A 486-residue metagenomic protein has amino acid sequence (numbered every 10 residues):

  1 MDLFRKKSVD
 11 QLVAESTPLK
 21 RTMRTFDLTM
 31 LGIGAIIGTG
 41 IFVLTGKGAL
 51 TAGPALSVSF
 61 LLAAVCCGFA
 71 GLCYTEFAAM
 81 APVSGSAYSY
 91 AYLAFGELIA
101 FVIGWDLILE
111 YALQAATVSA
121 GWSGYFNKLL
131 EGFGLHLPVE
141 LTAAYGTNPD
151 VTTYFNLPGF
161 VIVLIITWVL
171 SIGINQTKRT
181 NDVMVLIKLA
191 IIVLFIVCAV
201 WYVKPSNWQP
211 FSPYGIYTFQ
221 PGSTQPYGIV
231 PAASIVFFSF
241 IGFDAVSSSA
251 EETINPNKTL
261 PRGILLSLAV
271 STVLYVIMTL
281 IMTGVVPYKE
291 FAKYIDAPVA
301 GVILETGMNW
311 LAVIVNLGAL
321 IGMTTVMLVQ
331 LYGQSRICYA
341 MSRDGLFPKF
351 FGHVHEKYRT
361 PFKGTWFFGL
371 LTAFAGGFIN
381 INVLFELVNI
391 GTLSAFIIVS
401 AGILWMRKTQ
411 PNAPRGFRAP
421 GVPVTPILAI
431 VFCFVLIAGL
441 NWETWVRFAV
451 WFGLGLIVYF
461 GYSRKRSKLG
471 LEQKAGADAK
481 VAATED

Functional and structural regions predicted by a protein language model:
M1-T45, L50-P54, L61, G68-L72 (+5 more regions): Membrane-interface "cap" regions at the ends of multi-pass membrane proteins
A14-L19, L56-S57, G134-G159, V183-N316 (+1 more regions): Helix-loop-helix junctions that connect adjacent transmembrane segments in multi-pass membrane transporters
K20, T25, Y154-F160, I254-Y275 (+4 more regions): Loop-to-transmembrane helix boundary motifs in multi-pass membrane proteins
K20, V43-N148, Y227, S267-V270 (+2 more regions): Extracellular loop-to-transmembrane helix junctions
F42, D106-G124, I235, F240-T253 (+3 more regions): Membrane-helix boundary/coupling elements in multi-pass transport proteins
S123, Y154-W208, I264-L268, F385-I398 (+2 more regions): Membrane-interface loop-to-helix entry segments
K128, I191-C198, Q330, C338 (+2 more regions): Hydrophobic alpha-helical segments of multi-pass membrane transport proteins
V151-F155, F350-T360, F396-T444, K465-L469 (+1 more regions): C-terminal membrane-solvent junction of multi-pass transporters and transport-like membrane proteins
